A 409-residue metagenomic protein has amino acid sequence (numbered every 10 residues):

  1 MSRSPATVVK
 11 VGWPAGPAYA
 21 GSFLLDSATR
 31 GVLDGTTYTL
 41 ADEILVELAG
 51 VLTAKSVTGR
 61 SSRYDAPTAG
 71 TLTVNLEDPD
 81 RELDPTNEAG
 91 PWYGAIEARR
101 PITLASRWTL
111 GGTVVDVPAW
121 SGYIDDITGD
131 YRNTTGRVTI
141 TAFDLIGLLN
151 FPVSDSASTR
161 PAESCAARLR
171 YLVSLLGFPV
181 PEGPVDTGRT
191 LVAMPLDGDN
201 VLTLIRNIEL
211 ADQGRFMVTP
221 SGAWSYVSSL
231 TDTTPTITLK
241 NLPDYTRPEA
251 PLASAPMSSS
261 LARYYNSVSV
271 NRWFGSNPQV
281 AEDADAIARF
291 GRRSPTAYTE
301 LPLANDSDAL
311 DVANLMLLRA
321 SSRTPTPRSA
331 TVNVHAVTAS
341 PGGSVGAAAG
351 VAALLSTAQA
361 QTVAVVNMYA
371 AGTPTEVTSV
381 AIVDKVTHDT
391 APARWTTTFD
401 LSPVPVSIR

Functional and structural regions predicted by a protein language model:
M1-P161, A193-L196, L202-Q213, E249-L252 (+6 more regions): Assembly/oligomerization scaffold segments
R3, L175-V180, Q213, T362: Structural alpha-beta junctions
T7-K10, G31, L172, P179 (+1 more regions): Detector for intrinsically disordered, low-structure N-terminal pre-sequences
R60-E88, V185-D232, I237, D244-R409: An acidic/polar, Gly/Ser/Thr-rich interaction patch typically located in mid-to-C-terminal regions of proteins
S121, A166-R170, L202-I205, S267: Extracytoplasmic/secreted envelope proteins and their assembly/folding machinery, especially bacterial periplasmic
I140, A167-Y171, F399: Hydrophobic alpha-helical membrane segments, chiefly transmembrane helices and signal peptide h-regions, characterized
N150, L169-L196: N-terminal export/assembly leaders
S158-S174: Periplasmic POTRA and POTRA-like interaction domains that precede and scaffold membrane channels/assemblies
